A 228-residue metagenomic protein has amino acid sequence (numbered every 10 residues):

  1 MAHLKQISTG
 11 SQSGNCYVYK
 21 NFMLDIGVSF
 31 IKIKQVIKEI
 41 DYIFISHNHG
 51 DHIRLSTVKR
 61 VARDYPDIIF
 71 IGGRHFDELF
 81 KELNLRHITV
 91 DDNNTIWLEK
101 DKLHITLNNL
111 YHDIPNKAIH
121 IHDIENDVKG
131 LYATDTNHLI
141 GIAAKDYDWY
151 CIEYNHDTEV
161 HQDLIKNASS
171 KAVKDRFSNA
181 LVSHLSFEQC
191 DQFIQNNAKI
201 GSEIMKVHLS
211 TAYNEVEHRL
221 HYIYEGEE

Functional and structural regions predicted by a protein language model:
M1-V36, K117-D135, W149: Conserved beta-strand hairpin/beta-sheet module of binuclear metal-dependent hydrolase folds, prominently
Q6-S8, F22-G27, I43, P66-R74 (+3 more regions): Short, hydrophobic beta-strand segments that form beta-sheet elements in well-ordered domains
S8-G10, D25-V28, N48, H75 (+4 more regions): Active-site metal-binding loops of divalent metal-dependent hydrolases
S29-G72: Active-site metal-binding motif and surrounding structural segment of the metallo-beta-lactamase
E39-F44, E82-T95, K102-I105, D148-I152 (+1 more regions): Active-site regions of enzymes building and remodeling cell-envelope glycoconjugates
R54-D64, E78-L83, N214-H221: Metal-dependent catalytic neighborhoods of phosphoester/phosphodiester hydrolases
I71-D127: Metallo-beta-lactamase
A143-E228: Cap/insert and terminal regions of metallo-dependent hydrolase folds
